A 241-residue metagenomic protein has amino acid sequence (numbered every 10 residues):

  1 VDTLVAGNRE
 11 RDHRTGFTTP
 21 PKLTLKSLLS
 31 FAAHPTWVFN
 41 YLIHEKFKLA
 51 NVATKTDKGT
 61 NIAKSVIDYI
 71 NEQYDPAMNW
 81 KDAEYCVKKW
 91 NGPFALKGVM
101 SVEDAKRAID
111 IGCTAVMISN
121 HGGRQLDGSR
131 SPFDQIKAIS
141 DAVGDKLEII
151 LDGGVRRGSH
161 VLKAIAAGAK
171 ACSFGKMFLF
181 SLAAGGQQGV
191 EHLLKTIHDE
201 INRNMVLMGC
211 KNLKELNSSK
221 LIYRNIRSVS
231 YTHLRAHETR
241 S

Functional and structural regions predicted by a protein language model:
V1, F94-L96, I118, I149-L151 (+1 more regions): Hydrophobic faces of well-ordered beta-strands that scaffold small-molecule active sites in alpha/beta enzyme cores
V1-D110, T114, G122-Q125, D134: Active-site entrance/lid segments in N-terminal catalytic domains of soluble metabolic enzymes
L4, M117-L126, A169-Q187: Glycine-rich phosphate-binding active-site loops on the catalytic face of alpha/beta enzymes
C86, V116, A164, G209: Conserved, mostly hydrophobic/aromatic
W90-G92, D110-A115, V143-K146, G168-A171: Glycine-enriched alpha-helix->loop->beta-strand junction motifs that scaffold or abut catalytic
L96-V102, E148-V161: Glycine-rich beta-to-alpha transition loops that act as phosphate-gripper elements at the mouths of alpha/beta enzyme
E103-I111, R156-A167: Catalytic cores of alpha/beta
T232-T239: Conserved small/polar residues in nucleotide/adenosyl-binding loops
